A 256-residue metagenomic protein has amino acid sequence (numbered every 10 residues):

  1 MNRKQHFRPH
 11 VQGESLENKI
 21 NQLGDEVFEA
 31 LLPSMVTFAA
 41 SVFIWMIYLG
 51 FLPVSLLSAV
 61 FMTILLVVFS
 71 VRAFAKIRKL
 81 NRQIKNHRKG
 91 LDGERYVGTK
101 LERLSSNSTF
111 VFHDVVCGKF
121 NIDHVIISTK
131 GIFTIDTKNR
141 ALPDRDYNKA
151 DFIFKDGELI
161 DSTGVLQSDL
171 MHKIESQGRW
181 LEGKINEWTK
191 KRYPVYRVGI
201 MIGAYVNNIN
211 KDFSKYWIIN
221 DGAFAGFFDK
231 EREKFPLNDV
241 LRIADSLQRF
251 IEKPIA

Functional and structural regions predicted by a protein language model:
M1-F120, S128, I132, A141-D146 (+1 more regions): Surface-exposed interaction regions that form or flank ligand-binding interfaces
D123: Phosphate-centric recognition/catalysis
K138: Activation of the activation-loop gatekeeper triad in protein kinase-fold domains
